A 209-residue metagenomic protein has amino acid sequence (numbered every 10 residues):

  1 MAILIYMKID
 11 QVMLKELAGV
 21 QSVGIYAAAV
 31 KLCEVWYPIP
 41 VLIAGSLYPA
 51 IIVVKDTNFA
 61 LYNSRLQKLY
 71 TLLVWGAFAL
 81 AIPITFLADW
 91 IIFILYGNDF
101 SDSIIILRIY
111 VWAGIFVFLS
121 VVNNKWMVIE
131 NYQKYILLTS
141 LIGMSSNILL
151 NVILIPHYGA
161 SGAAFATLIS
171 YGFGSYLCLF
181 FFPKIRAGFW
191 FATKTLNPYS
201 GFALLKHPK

Functional and structural regions predicted by a protein language model:
M1-P49, A113, V117-V121: Transmembrane helical elements of multi-pass membrane transporters/channels
L4, K31-E34, A81, G114 (+3 more regions): Residue-level recognition of pore/gate-forming positions within transmembrane alpha-helices of multi-pass
V20, T85-I115: Interfacial segments at transmembrane-helix termini and the short loops linking adjacent helices
Q21, F93, K134, L141-Y176 (+2 more regions): Membrane-interface helix-loop junctions in multi-pass transport and translocation proteins
A27, F59-W75, A79-L87, I104-L107: Interfacial transmembrane-helix starts/ends
C33-F59, N63, W126-I129: Helix-loop junctions and terminal segments of transmembrane helices in multi-pass membrane transport/translocation
N63, V111-T139: Membrane-interface junctions at transmembrane-helix termini in multi-pass inner-membrane proteins
L179-K209: Membrane-proximal transmembrane or re-entrant/amphipathic helices at the cytosolic face
